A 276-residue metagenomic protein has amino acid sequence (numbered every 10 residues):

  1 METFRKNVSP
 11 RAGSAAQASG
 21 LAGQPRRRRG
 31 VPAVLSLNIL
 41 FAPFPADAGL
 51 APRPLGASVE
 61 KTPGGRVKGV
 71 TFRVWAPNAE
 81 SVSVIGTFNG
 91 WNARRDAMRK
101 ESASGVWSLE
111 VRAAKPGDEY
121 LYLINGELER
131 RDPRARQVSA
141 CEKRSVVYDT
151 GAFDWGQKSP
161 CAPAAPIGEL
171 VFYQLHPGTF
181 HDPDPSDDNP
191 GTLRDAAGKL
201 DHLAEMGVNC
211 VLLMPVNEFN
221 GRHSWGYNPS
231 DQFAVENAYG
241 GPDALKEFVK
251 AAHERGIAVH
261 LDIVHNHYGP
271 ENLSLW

Functional and structural regions predicted by a protein language model:
T3, S9-A33: Intrinsic, low-complexity polybasic segments
R5, R27-G30, V34-T71, K100-Q174 (+2 more regions): The feature marks proteins involved in alpha-glucan
W75-V82: Short proline/glycine-enriched turn/loop motifs at strand-loop junctions of beta-rich domains
V82-V84, Y120: Short beta-strand elements bearing conserved aromatic residues within extracellular beta-rich modules
T87-N92, E127: Change "in extracellular beta-sheet-rich domains … of secreted and cell-surface proteins" to "in beta-sheet-rich domains
R95-R99: Beta-strand-rich interaction surfaces with strong enrichment in secreted/lumenal proteins
S139-C141, F153, K158-F172, H176-W276: Substrate-binding/active-site clefts of carbohydrate-active enzymes
